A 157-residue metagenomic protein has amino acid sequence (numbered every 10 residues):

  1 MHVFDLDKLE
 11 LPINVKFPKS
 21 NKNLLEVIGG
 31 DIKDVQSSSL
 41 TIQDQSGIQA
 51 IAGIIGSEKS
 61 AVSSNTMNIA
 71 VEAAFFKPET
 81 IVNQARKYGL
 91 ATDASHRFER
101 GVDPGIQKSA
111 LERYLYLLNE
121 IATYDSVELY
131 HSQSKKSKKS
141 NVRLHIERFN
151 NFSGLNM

Functional and structural regions predicted by a protein language model:
M1-M157: RNA/tRNA-interacting regions in translation and RNA-turnover enzymes
